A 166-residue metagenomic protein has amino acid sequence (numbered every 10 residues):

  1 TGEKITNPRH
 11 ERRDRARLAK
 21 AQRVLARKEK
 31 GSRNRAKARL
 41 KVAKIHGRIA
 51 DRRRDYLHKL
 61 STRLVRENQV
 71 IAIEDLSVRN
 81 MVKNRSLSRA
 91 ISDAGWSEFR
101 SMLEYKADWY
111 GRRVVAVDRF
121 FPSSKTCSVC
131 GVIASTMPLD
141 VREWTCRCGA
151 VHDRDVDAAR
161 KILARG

Functional and structural regions predicted by a protein language model:
T1-G166: Positively charged, helix-rich recognition surfaces that bind polyanionic ligands
